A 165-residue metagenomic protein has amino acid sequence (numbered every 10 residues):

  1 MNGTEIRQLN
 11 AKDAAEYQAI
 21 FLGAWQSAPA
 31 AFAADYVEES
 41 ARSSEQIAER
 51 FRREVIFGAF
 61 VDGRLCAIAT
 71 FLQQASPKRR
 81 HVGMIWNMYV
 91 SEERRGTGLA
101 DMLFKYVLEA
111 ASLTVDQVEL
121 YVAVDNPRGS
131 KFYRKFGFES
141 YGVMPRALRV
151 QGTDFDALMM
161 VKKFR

Functional and structural regions predicted by a protein language model:
N2-G3, D156-R165: Terminal substrate-recognition subdomain of acyl/acetyltransferases
Q8-A14, Q18-E93, F104-A110, K163-R165: Acetyl-CoA-dependent GNAT
R64-A67, R128, D154: Glycine-rich acetyl-CoA-binding "A-motif" of GNAT/NAT acetyltransferases
K78, N87, S91-K105, A123-K131 (+1 more regions): Conserved glycine-rich acetyl-CoA-binding loop
A111-Y121: Conserved GNAT acetyl-CoA-binding A-motif
E119-A123, R134, E139-F155: Conserved catalytic-core motifs of GNAT/GCN5-like acyltransferases
